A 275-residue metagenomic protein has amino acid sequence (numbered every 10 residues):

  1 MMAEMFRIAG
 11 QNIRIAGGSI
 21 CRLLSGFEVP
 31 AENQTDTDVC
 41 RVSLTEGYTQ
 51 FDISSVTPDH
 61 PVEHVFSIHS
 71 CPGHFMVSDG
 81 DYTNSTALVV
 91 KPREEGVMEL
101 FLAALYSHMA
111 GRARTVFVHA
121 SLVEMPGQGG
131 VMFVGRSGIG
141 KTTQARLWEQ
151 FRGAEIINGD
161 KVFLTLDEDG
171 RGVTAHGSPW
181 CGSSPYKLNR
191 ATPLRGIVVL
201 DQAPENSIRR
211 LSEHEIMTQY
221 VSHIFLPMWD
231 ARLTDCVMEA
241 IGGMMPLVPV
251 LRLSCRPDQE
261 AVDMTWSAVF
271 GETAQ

Functional and structural regions predicted by a protein language model:
M1-S137, L147-I157, V162-Q275: A noncatalytic interaction/capping subdomain that flanks phosphate/NTP-handling catalytic cores
K141: Conserved lysine of the Walker
Q144: Hydrophobic positions on the alpha1 helix immediately C-terminal to the Walker A/P-loop
